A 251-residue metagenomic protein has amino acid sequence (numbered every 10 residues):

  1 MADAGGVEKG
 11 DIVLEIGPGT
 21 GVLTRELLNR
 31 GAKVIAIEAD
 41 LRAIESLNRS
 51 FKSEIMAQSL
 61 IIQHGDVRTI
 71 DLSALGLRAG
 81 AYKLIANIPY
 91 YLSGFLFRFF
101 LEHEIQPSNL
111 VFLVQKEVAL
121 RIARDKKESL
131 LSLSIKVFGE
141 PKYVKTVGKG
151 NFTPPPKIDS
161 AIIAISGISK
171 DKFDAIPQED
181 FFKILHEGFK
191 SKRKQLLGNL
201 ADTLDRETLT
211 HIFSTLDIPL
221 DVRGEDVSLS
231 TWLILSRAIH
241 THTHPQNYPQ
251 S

Functional and structural regions predicted by a protein language model:
M1-E187, E225, I234, H244-S251: Catalytic cores of RNA-modifying enzymes
A161, I165-G167, F173-H211, L216-P219 (+1 more regions): An accessory alpha-helical subdomain
A201, I212-S214, L233-S251: SAM-dependent transferase fold signal centered on methyltransferase-like domains, encompassing both Class I
